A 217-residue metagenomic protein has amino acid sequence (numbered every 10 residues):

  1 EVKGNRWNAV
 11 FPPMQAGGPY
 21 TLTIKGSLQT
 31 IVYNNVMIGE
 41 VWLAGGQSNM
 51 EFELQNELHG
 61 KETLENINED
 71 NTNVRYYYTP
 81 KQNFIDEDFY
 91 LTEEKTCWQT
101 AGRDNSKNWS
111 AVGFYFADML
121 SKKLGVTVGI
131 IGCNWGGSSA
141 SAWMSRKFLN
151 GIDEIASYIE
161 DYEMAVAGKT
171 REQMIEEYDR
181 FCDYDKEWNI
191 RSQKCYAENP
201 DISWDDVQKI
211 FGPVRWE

Functional and structural regions predicted by a protein language model:
E1-E217: Cell-envelope and extracellular/periplasmic
